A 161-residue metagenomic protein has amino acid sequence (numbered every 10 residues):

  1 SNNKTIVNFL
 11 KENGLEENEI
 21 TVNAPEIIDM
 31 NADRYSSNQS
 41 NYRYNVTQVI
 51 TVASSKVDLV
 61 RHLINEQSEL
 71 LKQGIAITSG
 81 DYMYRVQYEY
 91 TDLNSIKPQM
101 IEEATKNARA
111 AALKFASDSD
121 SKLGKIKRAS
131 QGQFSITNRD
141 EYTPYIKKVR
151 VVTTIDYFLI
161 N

Functional and structural regions predicted by a protein language model:
S1-N161: Short, charged, surface-exposed interaction patches
